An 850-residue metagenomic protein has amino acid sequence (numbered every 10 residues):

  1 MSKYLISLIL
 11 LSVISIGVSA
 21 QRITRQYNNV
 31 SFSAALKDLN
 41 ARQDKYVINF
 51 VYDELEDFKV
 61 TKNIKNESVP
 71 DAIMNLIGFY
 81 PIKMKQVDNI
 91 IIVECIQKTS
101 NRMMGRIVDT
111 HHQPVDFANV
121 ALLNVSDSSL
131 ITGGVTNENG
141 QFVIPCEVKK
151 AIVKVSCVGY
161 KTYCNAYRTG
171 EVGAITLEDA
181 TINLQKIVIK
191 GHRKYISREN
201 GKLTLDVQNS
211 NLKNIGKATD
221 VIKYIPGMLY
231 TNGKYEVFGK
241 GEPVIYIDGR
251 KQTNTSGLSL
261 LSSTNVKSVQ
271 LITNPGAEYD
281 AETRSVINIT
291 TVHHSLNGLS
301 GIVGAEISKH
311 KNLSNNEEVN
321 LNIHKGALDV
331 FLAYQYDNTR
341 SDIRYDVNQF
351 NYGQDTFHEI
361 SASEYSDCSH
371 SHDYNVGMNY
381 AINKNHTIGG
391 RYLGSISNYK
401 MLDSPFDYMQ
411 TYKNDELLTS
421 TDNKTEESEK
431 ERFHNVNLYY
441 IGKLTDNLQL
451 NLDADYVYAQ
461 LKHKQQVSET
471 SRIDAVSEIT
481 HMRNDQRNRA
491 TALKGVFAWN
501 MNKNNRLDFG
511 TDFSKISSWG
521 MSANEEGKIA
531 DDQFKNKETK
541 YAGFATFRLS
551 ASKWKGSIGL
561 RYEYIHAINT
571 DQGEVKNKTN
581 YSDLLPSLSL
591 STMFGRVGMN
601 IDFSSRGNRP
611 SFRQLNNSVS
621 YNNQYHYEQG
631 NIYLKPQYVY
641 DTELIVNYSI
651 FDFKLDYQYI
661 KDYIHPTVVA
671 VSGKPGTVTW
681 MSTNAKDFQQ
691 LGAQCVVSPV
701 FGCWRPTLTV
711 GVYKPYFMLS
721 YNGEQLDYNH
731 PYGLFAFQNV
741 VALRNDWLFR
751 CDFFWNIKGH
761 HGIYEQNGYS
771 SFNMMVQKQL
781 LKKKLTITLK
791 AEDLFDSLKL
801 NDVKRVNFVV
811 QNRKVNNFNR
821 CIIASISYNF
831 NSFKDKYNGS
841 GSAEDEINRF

Functional and structural regions predicted by a protein language model:
I16-T99, S128-G133, R193-E199, G233-V244: N-terminal export/assembly leaders
L36-Q43, Y80, Q86, I90-S100 (+7 more regions): Short, acidic, small-residue-rich periplasmic hinge/interaction motif at the N-terminus of Gram-negative outer-membrane
I91-I96, G170-E178, A218-V221, T255-S256 (+3 more regions): N-terminal periplasmic accessory domains that precede and gate Gram-negative outer-membrane beta-barrel machines
V143-P145, Y224, R250-G276: Short acidic/polar hinge/loop motifs at secondary-structure boundaries that mediate gating or recognition
T290-A305, R344, N348, I360 (+8 more regions): Surface-exposed extracellular loop regions of Gram-negative outer-membrane beta-barrel proteins
D373-N398, N423-Q572, M593, V597-G598 (+2 more regions): Face-selective signature of the C-terminal outer-membrane beta-barrel domain
A490-K494, K540-A542, K635, D641 (+2 more regions): Outer membrane beta-barrel strand-and-loop segments of large Gram-negative receptors, especially TonB-dependent
K535-E538, K576-T579, G607-K661, T679-G692 (+1 more regions): Outer-membrane beta-barrel signature, preferentially recognizing the C-terminal barrel domain of Gram-negative
